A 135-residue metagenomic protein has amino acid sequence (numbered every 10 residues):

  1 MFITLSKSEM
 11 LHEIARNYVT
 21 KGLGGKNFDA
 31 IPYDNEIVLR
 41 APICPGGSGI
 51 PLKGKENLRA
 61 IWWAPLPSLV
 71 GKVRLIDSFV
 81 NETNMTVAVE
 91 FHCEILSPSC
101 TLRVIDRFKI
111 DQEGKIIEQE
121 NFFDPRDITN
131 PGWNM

Functional and structural regions predicted by a protein language model:
M1-T4, I14, C44-S48, E94: Residues at structural and domain junctions
F2-E36, M135: Short acidic-aromatic low-complexity motifs
F2-K7, W63-M135: A beta-strand edge to alpha-helix "cap/lid" segment located at domain peripheries
K7-S8, Y18, L23, P51-K53 (+2 more regions): Alpha-helical interaction segments
L11, A30-M85: A solvent-exposed, acidic/Ser-Thr-rich amphipathic alpha-helical stretch
N17-D29, P51-L52, S68-V70, I110: Phosphate-binding glycine-rich loops and adjacent basic patches that engage nucleotide phosphates, nucleic-acid
N27-I31, I37, G54, L58 (+4 more regions): Hydrophobic pocket/interface hotspot
